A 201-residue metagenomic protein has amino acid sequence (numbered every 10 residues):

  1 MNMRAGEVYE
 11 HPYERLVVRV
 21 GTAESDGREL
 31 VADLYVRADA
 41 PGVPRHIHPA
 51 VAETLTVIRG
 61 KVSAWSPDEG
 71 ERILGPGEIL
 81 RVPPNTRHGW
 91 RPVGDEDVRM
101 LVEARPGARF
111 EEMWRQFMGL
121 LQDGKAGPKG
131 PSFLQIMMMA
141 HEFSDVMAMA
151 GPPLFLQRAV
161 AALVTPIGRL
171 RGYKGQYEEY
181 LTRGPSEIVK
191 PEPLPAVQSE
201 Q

Functional and structural regions predicted by a protein language model:
M1-E14, R19-E29, A40-R45, P49-V51 (+1 more regions): Jelly-roll (double-stranded beta-helix
L30-Y35: Short, well-ordered beta-strand segments enriched in hydrophobic/aromatic residues
L55: Structured binding elements
I58-R59: A cytosolic small-molecule/anion-sensing beta-strand core signal
